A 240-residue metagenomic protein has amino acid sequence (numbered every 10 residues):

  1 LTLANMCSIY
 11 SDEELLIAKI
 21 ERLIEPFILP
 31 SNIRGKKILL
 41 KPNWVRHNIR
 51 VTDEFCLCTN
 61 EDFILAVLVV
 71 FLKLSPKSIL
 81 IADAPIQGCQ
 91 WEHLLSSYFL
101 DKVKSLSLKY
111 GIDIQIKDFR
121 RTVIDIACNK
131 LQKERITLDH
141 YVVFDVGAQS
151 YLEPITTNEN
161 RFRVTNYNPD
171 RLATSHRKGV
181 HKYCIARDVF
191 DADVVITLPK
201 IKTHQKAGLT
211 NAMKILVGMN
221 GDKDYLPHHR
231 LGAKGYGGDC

Functional and structural regions predicted by a protein language model:
L1-C240: N-terminal and secondary-structure boundary signal
